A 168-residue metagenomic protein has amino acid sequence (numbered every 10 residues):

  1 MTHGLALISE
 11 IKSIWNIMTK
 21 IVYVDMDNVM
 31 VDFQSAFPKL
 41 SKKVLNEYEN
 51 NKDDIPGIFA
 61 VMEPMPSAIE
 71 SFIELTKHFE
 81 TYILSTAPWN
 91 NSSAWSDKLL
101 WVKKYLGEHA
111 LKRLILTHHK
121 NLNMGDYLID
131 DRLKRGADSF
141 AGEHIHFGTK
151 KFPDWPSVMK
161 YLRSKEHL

Functional and structural regions predicted by a protein language model:
M1-I17: N-terminal amphipathic/basic-hydrophobic helices that include classical n-h-c signal peptides and signal-anchor
W15-A60: Active-site neighborhood of HAD-like aspartate-dependent phosphohydrolases
M18-I21, F79-E80, M124-D126, G142: Short coil/turn segments at beta-strand junctions that form active-site/ligand-binding loops
M30, Q34, M65-A68, W95-L99 (+1 more regions): A structural signal for well-ordered alpha-helical scaffolds and beta->alpha junctions
I58-M65, N90-S93, L122: Acidic-and-aromatic substrate-binding clefts and catalytic sites of carbohydrate-active enzymes
A68-S96, V102: Substrate-recognition element of Asp-dependent hydrolases with the DxDx(T/V) motif
N91-L168: C-terminal cap/substrate-recognition subdomain and adjoining C-terminal extension of metal-dependent phosphatase-like
